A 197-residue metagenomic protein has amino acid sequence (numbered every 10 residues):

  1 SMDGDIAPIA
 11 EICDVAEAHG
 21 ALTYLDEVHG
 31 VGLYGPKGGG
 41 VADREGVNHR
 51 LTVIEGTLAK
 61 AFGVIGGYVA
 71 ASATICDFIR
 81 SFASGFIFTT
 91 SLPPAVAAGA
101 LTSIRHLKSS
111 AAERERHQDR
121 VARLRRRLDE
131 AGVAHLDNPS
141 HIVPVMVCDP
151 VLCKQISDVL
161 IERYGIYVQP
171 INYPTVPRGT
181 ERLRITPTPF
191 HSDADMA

Functional and structural regions predicted by a protein language model:
S1, R50-T57, E162-Q169, D193-A197: Short, basic, helix/turn surface patches
S1-G20, L152-C153, A194-M196: Active-site core of PLP-dependent enzymes with the aminotransferase class I/II
D3, A7, E115-R125, D129-G165 (+3 more regions): Conserved PLP-binding catalytic core of the aspartate aminotransferase-like
D3, G32-L33, V96, P177-T180 (+1 more regions): Short active-site-adjacent structural elements
I9-V15, A70-T74, G85, V159-R163: Short, solvent-exposed amphipathic alpha-helical segments in soluble enzyme and RNA/protein-processing domains
I12, G40-R44, H106, K154-Q155 (+2 more regions): Short, hinge-like loop/turn segments at secondary-structure boundaries
A18-L25, H29, Y34-P139, L152: Active-site C-terminal subdomain of aminotransferase-like
G56-T57, V64-G66, T90, V145 (+3 more regions): Thr-Gly-centered strand-to-loop micro-motif
